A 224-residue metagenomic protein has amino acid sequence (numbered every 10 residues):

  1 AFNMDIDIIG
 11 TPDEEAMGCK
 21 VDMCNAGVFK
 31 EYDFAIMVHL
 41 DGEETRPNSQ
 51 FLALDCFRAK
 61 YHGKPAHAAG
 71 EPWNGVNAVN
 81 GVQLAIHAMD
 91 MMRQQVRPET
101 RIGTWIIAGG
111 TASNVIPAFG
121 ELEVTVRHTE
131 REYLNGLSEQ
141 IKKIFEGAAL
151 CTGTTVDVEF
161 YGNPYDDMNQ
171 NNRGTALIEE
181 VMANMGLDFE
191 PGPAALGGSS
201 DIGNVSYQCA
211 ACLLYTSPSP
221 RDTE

Functional and structural regions predicted by a protein language model:
F2-P117, R127, S199-I202: Histidine/acidic-residue-rich, glycine-tolerant segments that coordinate divalent metal ions
P72-A108, N114-I116, R131-E159, N169-T175 (+1 more regions): Acidic-enriched catalytic cores of C-N bond-cleaving enzymes acting on peptides and small amides
Q94, L213-L214: Proline-centered turn/helix-capping motifs that create local helix->coil transitions or kinks
L122: Acidic, glycine-rich loop-and-beta core segments that form the ion-binding/anion-interacting portion of active sites
Y161-N163: Helix-rich C-lobe and terminal helical cap/extension of kinase-like folds
Y165-D167: Long, amphipathic alpha-helical stalk/connector segments used for oligomerization, subunit docking, or mechanical
N172-L213: Acidic/histidine-rich
Y215-E224: Single conserved hydrophobic/aromatic residue that forms the stacking wall/gate of nucleotide- or nucleobase-binding
